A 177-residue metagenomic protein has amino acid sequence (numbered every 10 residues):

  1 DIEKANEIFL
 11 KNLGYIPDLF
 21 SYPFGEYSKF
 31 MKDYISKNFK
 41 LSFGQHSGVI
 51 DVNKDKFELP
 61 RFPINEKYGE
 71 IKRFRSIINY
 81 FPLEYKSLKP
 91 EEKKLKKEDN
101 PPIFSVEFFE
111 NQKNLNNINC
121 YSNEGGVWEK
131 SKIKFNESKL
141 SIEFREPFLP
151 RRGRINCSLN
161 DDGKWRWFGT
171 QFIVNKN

Functional and structural regions predicted by a protein language model:
D1-E3, F30-F43: Short, electropositive alpha-helical surface patch
D1-L13: Alpha-helical scaffold elements lining the catalytic groove of polysaccharide deacetylases
A5, F20, I35, L59: Conserved, mostly hydrophobic/aromatic
D18-S21, L41-G44, E58: Structural recognition of the beta-strand scaffold that forms the well-ordered cores of secreted hydrolase catalytic
L19-K29, V49-D51: Acidic-and-aromatic substrate-binding clefts and catalytic sites of carbohydrate-active enzymes
H46-I50, I64: Short, acidic/turn-prone active-site loops that include or flank metal/cofactor- and phosphate-binding residues
D51-L59, G69-I71: Short, charged, surface-exposed secondary-structure boundary motifs
P63-N177: Terminal accessory/targeting
